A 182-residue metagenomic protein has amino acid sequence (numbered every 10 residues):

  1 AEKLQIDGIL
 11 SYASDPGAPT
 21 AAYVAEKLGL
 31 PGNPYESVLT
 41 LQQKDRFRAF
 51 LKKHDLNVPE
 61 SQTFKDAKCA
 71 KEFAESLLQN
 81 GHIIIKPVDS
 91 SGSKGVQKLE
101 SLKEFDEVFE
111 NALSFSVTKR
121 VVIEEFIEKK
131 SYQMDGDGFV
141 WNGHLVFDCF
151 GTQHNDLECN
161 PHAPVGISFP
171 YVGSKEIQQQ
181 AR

Functional and structural regions predicted by a protein language model:
A1-K65, E72: Conserved N-proximal alpha/beta basic substrate-recognition cap immediately N-terminal to, or forming the N-lobe
E2-K3, L56, E75, Q79 (+4 more regions): Generic secondary-structure signature for well-ordered alpha-helical cores
E26-G29, K52, L77-Q79, L102 (+1 more regions): Short, hinge-like loop/turn segments at secondary-structure boundaries
L28, D89-S93, V165-P170: Helix-loop-beta segment of a Rossmann-like dinucleotide-binding subdomain
L51, L77-K98, V117-K130, G136 (+1 more regions): ATP-grasp fold ATP-binding core
Q62-D66, Q97-E100: Short acidic-hydrophobic, aromatic-tinged amphipathic segments that line or gate anion-handling sites
K103, E125-R182: ATP-dependent carboxylate/phosphate-activation module, predominantly the ATP-grasp catalytic core and closely related
E104-V108: Short amphipathic alpha-helices within nucleic acid-binding modules
